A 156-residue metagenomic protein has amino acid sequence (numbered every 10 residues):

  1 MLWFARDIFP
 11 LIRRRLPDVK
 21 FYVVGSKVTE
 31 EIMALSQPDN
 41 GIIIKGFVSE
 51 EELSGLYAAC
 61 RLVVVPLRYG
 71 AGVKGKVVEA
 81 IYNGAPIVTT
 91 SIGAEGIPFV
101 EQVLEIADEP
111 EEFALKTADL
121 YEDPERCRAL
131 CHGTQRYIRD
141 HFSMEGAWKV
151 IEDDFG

Functional and structural regions predicted by a protein language model:
M1-P38, I42-E52, A58-A59: Conserved catalytic-core segment of nucleotide-activated headgroup transferases in glycan assembly
F4-A5, F21, A80, F113 (+1 more regions): A structural motif in glycosyltransferase catalytic domains
E30-E31, L53-S54, G70-K74, I92-P98: Short glycine/proline-enriched, acidic/aromatic patches that form the donor-sugar handling elements
A58-G72, A85-P86: Acidic donor-binding loop of glycosyltransferase active sites
K76-E79, P86-T89: Short hydrophobic beta-strand element within catalytic cores of glycosyltransferases and related nucleotide-activated
T89-S91, D108: Conserved acidic donor-binding loop of glycosyltransferase catalytic domains
E101-E111, D119-P124: Conserved acidic donor-binding segment of nucleotide-sugar-dependent glycosyltransferases
E122-F155: A charged, aromatic-enriched C-terminal amphipathic alpha-helix characteristic of glycosyltransferases across folds
